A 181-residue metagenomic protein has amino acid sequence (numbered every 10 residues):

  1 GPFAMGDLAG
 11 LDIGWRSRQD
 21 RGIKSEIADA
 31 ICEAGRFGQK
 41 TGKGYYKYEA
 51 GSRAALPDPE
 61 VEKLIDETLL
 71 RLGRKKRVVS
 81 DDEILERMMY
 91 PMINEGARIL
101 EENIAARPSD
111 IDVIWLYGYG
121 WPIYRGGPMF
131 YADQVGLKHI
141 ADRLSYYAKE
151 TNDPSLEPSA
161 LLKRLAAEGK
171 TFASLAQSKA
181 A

Functional and structural regions predicted by a protein language model:
G1-A181: N-terminal glycine-rich phosphate-binding loop for ADP-containing cofactors
